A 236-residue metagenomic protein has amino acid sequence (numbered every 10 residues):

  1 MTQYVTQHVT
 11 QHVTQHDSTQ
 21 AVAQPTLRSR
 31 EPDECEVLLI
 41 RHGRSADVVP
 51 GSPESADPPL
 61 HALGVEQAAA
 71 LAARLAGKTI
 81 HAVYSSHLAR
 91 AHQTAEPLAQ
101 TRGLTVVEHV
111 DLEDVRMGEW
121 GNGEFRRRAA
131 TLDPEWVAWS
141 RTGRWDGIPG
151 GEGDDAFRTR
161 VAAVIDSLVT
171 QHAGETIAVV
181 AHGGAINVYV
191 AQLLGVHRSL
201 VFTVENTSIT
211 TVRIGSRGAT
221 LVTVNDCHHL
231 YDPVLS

Functional and structural regions predicted by a protein language model:
M1-H81, E96, Q100-L104, N122-G123 (+2 more regions): An N-terminal RHG(E/S)-centered segment typical of histidine phosphatases
E36, E175-T176: Residues that mark the start of a beta-strand
A76-T79, L168-E175: Glycine-rich phosphate-binding loop signature in dinucleotide/nucleotide-binding domains
I80-H87, T176-V180: Short glycine-rich phosphate-binding loop at a beta-alpha junction
S86-L88, D111, R141, A181-G184: Short, well-ordered beta-to-alpha junction loops that form the rim of enzyme active sites and present histidine/acidic
Q100-A162, V222-V224, L235-S236: Phosphate-handling substructures
H197-T220: Domain-level recognition of soluble alpha/beta enzyme cores, biased toward histidine phosphatases/phosphomutases
